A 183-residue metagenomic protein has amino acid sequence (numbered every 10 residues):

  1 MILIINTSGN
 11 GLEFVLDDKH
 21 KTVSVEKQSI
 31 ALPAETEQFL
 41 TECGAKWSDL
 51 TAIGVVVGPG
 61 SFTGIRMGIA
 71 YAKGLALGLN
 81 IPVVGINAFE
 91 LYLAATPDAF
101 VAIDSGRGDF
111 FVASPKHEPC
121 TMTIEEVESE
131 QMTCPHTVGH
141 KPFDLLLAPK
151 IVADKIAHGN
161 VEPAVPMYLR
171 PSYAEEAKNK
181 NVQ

Functional and structural regions predicted by a protein language model:
M1-D17, K27-A34, V84-Q183: Oxyanion-binding and handling regions
D18, K73, L77, D154: Short, well-ordered alpha-helices that flank and scaffold nucleotide-derived cofactor binding pockets
A34-T36, M67: Short, conserved active-site loops that position catalytic residues or coordinate cofactors/metal ions across diverse
T36-A52: Phosphate/pyrophosphate-binding loops at sites that engage ATP/ADP/AMP, CoA/4′-phosphopantetheine, polyphosphate
A52-V83, A88: DPxDG-like acidic metal-binding loop motif
